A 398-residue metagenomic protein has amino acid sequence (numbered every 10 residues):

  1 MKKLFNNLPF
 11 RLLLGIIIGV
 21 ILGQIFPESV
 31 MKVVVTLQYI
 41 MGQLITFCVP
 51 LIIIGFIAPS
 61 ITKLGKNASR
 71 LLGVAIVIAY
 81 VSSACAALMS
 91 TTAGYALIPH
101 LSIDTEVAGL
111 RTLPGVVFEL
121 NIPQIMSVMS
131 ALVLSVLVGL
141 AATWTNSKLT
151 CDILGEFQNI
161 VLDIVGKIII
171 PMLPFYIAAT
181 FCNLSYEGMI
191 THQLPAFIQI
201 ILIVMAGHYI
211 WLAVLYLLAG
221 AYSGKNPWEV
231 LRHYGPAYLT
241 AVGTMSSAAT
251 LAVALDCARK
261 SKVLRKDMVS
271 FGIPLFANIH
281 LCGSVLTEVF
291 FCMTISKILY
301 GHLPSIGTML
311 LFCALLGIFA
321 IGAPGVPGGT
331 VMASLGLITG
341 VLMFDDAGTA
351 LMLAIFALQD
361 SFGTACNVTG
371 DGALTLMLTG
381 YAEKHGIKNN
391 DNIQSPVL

Functional and structural regions predicted by a protein language model:
K2-P27, Y39-C48, R70-E229, K388-L398: Signature of multi-pass transmembrane helix bundles
G19, P50-A58, A86, S90 (+10 more regions): Alpha-helical transmembrane segments of polytopic integral membrane proteins, especially the permease/helical cores
P27, I61-R70, P99, T143-K148 (+7 more regions): Juxtamembrane helix-boundary/capping and inter-helix hinge elements in multi-pass membrane proteins
V33, S69, G73, I190-I198 (+3 more regions): Membrane-water interface of transmembrane alpha-helices in multipass transporters/channels
S69-A75, G166-I170, S261-A277, L303-G307 (+2 more regions): Membrane-interface alpha-helices at helix entry/exit sites of multi-pass transporters
A75-A84, Q158-V161, F197-V214, H233-A241 (+2 more regions): Small-residue-enriched core segments of transmembrane alpha-helices in multipass membrane transport and channel
S102-I103, F290-L398: Transmembrane alpha-helical segments and their short flanking loops that form helix-hairpins/helix-helix interfaces
R232-V289, G317-V331, L358, F362-M377: Alpha-helical membrane segments and immediately flanking helix-loop junctions that form or couple to the substrate/ion
